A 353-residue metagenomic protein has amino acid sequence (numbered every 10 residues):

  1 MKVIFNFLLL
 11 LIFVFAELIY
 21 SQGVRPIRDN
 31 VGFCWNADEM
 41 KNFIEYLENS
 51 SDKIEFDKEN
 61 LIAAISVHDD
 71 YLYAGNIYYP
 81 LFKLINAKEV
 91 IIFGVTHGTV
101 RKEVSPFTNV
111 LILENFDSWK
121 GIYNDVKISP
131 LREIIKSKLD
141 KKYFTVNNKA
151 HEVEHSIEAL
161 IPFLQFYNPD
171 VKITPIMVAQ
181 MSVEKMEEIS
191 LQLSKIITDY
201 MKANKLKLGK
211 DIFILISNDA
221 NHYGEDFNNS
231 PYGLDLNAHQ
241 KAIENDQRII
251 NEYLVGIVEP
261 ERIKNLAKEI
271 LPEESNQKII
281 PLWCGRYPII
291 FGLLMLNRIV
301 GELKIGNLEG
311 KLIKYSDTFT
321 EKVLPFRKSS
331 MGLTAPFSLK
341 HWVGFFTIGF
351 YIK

Functional and structural regions predicted by a protein language model:
K2-L10: Sec-dependent signal peptide recognition, specifically the positively charged N-region followed immediately by
A16-S21: Boundary at the C-terminal end of the N-terminal hydrophobic targeting segment
Q22-R298, L303, S316-E321: Active-site histidine-anchored catalytic micro-motif
L296-K353: Long, Lys/Arg- and hydrophobic-enriched amphipathic alpha-helices
